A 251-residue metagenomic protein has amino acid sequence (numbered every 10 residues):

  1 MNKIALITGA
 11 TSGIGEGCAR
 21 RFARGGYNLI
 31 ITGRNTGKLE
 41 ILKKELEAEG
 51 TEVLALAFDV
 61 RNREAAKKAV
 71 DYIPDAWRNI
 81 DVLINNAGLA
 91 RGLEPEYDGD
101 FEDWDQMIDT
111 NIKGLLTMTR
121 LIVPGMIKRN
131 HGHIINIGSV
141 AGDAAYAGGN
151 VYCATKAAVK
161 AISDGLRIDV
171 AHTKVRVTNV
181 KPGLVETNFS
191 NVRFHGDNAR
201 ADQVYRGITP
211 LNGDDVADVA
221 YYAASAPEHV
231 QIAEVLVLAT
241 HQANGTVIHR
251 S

Functional and structural regions predicted by a protein language model:
T11-G13: Conserved glycine-rich cofactor-binding loop
Y27-L42: Conserved glycine-rich Rossmann-like NAD(P)H-binding loop of the short-chain dehydrogenase/reductase
T36-G37, A57-A69, F101: The beta1-alpha1 cofactor-binding region of Rossmann-like NAD(H)/NADP(H)-dependent oxidoreductases
E94-E96, D100-I108: Substrate-binding pocket helix/loop in short-chain dehydrogenase/reductase
T119, T155: Active-site helix of classical SDR
S139: Residue(s) in the substrate-gating loop at a strand-loop-helix junction that position the organic substrate next
N179-V180, A199-T246: C-terminal helical subdomain
